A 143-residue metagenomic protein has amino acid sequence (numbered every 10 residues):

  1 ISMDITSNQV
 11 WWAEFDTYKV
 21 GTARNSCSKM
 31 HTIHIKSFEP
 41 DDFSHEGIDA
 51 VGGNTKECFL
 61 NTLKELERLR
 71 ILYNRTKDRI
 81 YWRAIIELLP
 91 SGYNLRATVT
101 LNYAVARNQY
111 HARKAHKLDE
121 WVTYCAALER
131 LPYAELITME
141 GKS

Functional and structural regions predicted by a protein language model:
I1-S143: Family-specific signature for flavin-dependent thymidylate synthase
